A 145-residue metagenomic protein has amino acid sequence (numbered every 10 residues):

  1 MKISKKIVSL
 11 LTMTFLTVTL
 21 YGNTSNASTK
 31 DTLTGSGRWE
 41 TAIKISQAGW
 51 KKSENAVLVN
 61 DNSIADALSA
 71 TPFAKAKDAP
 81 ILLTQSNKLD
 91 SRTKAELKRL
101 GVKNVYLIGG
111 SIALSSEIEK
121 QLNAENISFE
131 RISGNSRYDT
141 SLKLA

Functional and structural regions predicted by a protein language model:
K2-T14, V18-A145: Extracellular glycan-binding segments that recognize GlcNAc-based cell-wall polysaccharides
